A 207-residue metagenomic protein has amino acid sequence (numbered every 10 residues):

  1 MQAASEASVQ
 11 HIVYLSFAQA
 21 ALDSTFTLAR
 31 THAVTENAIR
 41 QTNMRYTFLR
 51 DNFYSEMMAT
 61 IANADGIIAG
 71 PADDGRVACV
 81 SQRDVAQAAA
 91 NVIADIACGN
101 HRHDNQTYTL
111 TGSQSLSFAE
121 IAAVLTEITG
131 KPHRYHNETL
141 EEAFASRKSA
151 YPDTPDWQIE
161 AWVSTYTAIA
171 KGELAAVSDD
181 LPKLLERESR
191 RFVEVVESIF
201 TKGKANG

Functional and structural regions predicted by a protein language model:
M1, Q82-A90, S178, F192-E197: Short, amphipathic alpha-helical "lid/cap" segments that border enzyme active or binding sites
A3-H11, A18-R134, A145-A150, T154-D156: Oxidoreductase cofactor-interface core, primarily capturing Rossmann-like NAD(P)-dependent enzymes
Q82, F118, L140, R191-F192: Structural motif detector for alpha-helix initiation sites
H103, E141-G207: A hydrophobic C-terminal alpha-helical subdomain
